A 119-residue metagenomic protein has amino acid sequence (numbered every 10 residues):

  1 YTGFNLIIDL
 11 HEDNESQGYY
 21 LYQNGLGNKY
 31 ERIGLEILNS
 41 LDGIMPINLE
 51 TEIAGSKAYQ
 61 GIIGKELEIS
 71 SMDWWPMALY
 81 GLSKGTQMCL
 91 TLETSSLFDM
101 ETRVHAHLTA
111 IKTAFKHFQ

Functional and structural regions predicted by a protein language model:
Y1-Q119: Structured catalytic-domain cores with a bias toward divalent-metal coordination
